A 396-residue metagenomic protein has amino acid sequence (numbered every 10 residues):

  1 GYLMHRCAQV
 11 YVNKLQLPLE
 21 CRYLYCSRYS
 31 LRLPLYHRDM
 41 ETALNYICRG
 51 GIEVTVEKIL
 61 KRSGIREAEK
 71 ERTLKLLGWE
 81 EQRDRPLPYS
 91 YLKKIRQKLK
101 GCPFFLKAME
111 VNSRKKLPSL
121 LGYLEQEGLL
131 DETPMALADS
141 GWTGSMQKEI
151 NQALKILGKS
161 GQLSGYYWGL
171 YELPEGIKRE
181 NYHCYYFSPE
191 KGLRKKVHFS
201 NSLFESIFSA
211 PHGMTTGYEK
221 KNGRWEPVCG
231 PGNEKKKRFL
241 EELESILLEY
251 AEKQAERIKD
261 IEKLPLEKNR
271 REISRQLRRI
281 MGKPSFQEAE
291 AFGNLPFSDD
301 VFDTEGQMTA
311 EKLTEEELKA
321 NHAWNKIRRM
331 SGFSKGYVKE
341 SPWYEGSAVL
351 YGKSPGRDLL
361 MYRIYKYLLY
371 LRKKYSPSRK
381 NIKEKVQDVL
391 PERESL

Functional and structural regions predicted by a protein language model:
G1-L396: Long, low-complexity, Lys/Arg-enriched
